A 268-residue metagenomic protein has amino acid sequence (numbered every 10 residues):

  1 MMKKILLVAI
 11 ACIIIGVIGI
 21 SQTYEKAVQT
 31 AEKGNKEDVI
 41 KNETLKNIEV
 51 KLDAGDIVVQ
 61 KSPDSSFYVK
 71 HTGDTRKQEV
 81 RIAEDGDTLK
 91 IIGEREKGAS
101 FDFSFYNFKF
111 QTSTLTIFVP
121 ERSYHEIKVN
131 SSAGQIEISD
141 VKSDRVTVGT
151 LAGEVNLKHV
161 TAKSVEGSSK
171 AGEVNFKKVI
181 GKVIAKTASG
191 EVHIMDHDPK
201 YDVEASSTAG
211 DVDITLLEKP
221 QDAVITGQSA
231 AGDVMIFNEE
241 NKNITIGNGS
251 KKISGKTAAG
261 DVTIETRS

Functional and structural regions predicted by a protein language model:
K4-I20: Hydrophobic membrane-insertion alpha-helices, especially the h-region of bacterial N-terminal signal peptides
G19-G34: Sec-dependent signal peptide cleavage junction
S21-Q22, E79-A83: Post-signal peptide N-terminal segment of secreted/secretory-pathway proteins
G34-N47, D56-V58, D64, R81-K163 (+3 more regions): Right-handed parallel beta-helix
A54, G73-T75, A133, A152 (+5 more regions): Beta-strand elements of well-folded, non-transmembrane domains
K61, G73, V119-E121, D196 (+1 more regions): Non-cytosolic beta-sheet module surface loops
D64-H71: Short Gly/aromatic-enriched secondary-structure transition segments
E173-S268: Short, surface-exposed interaction patches in beta-rich subdomains that mediate adhesion/assembly near membranes
